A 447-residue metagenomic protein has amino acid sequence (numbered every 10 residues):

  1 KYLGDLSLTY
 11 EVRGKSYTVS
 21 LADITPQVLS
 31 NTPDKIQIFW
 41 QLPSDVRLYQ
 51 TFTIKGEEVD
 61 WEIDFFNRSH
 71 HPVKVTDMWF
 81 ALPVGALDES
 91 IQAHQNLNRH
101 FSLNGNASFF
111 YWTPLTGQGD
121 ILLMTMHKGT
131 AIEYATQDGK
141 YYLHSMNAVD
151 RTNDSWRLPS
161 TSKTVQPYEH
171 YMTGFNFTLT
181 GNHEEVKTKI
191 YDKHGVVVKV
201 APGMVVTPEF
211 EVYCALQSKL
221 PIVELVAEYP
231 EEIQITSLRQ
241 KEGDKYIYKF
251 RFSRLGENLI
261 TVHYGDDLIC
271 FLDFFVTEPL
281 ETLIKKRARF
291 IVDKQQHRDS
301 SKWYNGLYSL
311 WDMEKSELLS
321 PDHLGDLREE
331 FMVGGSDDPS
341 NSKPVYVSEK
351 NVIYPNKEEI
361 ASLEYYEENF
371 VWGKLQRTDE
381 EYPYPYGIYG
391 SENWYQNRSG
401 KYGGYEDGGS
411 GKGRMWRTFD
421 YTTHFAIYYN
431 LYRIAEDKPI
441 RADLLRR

Functional and structural regions predicted by a protein language model:
Y2-E62, F66-H70, N147-T161, P167 (+2 more regions): Extended, loop-rich substrate-binding clefts of extracytoplasmic carbohydrate-active enzymes
F39-P43, K55, A81-P83, L115-M204 (+1 more regions): Beta-strand-rich recognition/accessory modules
F39-S108, D266-C270, F274-L280: Acidic (Asp/Glu-rich), glycine- and aromatic
S69-W79, E185-T188, I222-A227: Short, hydrophobic/aromatic beta-strand segments
E89-Q92, T188-E209, C270-D312: Low-complexity, Pro/Ser/Thr- and charge-rich linker/hinge segments at domain boundaries
V206-P221: Aromatic/hydrophobic beta-strand junction motif of beta-rich domains
S218-K286: Extended acidic/polar, glycine-enriched regions that form or flank non-catalytic beta-rich accessory modules
R287-R447: Catalytic cores of extracellular degradative/oxidative enzymes
